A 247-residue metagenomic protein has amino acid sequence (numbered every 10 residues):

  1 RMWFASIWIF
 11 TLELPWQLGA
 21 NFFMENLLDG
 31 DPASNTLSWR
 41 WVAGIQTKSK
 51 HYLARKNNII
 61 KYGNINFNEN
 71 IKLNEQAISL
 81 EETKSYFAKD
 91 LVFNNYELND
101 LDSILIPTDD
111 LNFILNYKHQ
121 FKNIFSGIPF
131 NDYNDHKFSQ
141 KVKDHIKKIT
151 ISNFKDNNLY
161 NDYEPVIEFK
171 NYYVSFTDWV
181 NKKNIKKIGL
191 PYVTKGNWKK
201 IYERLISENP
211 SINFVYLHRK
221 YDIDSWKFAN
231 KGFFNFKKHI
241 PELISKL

Functional and structural regions predicted by a protein language model:
R1-L101: Active-site-proximal binding-pocket segments
E25-L28, N35, E82-L247: Trp/Phe/Arg-rich N-terminal binding region typifying the photolyase-homology
